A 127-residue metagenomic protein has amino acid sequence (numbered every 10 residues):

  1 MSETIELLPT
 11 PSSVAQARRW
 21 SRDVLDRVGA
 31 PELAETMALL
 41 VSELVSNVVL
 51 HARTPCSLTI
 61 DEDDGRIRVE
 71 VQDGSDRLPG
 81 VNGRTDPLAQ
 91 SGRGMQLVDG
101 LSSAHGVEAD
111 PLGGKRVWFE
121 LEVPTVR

Functional and structural regions predicted by a protein language model:
M1-T4, V49-R127: Conserved beta-strand-loop-beta-strand hairpin that lines the nucleotide-binding pocket of ATP/GTP-utilizing enzymes
T4-R18: STAS-typified acidic loop motif
E6-T10, D26, A30, D86-L88: Alpha-helix initiation/capping motif
P11-V14, A34, M95: Short, structured helix-loop boundary elements
R18-S42: Conserved short strand/loop->alpha-helix "switch" segment adjacent to the catalytic nucleotide/phosphoryl-transfer site
S42-E43, P55: A generic local structural motif
